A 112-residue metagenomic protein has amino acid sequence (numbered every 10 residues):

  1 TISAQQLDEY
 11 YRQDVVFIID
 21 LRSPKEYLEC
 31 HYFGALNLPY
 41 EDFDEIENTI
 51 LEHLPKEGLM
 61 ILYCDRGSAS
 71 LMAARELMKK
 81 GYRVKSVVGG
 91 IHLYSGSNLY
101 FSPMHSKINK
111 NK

Functional and structural regions predicted by a protein language model:
T1-Y10, V16, P24-L59, D65-K112: Rhodanese-like catalytic fold shared by cysteine-dependent sulfurtransferases and DSP/PTP-type phosphatases
I19: Active-site flanking residues adjacent to catalytic metal/cofactor-binding acidic residues
